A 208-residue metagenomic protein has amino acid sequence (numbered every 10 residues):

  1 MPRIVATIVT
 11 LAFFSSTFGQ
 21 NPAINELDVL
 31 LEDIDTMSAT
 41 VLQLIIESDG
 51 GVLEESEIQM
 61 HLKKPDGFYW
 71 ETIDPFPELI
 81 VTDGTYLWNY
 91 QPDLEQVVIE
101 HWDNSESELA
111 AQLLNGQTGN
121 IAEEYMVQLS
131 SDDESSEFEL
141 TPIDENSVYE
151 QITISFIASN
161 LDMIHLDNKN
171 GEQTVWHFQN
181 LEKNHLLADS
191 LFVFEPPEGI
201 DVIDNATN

Functional and structural regions predicted by a protein language model:
P2-T10: Sec-dependent signal peptide recognition, specifically the positively charged N-region followed immediately by
F14-S15: N-terminal signal peptide c-region/cleavage motif recognized by signal peptidases
E26, L31-G84: N-terminal mature ectodomain segment of secretory-pathway/periplasmic proteins
L31, E106-I121: Short, solvent-exposed helix-to-loop capping segments enriched in aromatics
A39-V41, F68-T72, L87-Y90, I99 (+2 more regions): Short hydrophobic/aromatic-rich beta-strand segments that constitute the beta-sheet cores of beta-sandwich/beta-barrel
Q59-L109, G171-T174: An acidic-aromatic
V98, T118, A122-Y125, S131-A206: Gly/Pro-enriched, hydrophobic low-complexity segments that function as extracytoplasmic propeptides/linkers
